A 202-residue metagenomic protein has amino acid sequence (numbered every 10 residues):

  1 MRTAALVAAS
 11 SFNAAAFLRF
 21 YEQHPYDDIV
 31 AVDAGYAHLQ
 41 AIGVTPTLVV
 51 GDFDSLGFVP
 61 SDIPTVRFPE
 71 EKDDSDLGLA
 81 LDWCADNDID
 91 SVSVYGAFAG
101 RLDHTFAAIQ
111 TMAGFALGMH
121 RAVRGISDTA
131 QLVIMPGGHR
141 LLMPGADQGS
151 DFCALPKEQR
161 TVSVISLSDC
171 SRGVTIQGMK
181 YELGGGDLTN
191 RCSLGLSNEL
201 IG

Functional and structural regions predicted by a protein language model:
M1-S61: N-terminal beta-strand-loop-alpha-helix module at the start of alpha/beta ligand-binding or catalytic domains
A14-A16, D74-G78, R101-F106: Short glycine/serine/threonine-rich phosphate/pyrophosphate-binding segments that cradle anionic phosphate groups
R19-F20, H38, W83-D86, G114: A generic secondary-structure signal
F20-P25, T45-T47, I109-A113, L141 (+1 more regions): Short, solvent-exposed amphipathic alpha-helical segments in soluble enzyme and RNA/protein-processing domains
P64-E70, R121-R124, K157-S163, S171: A glycine-rich helix N-cap at a beta->alpha junction
T65-N87: Short phosphate-binding loop-to-helix
S93-Q148: Anionic-ligand-binding alpha/beta catalytic cores of soluble enzymes and soluble regulatory domains that recognize
D128, M135-G202: Long, charged alpha-helical interface segments
